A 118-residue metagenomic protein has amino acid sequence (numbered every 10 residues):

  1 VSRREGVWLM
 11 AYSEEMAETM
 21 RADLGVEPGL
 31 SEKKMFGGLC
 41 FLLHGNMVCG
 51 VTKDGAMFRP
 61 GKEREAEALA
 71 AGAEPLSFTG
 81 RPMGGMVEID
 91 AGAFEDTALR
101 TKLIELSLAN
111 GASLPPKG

Functional and structural regions predicted by a protein language model:
V1-G118: Charge-dense, helix-prone N-terminal extensions
